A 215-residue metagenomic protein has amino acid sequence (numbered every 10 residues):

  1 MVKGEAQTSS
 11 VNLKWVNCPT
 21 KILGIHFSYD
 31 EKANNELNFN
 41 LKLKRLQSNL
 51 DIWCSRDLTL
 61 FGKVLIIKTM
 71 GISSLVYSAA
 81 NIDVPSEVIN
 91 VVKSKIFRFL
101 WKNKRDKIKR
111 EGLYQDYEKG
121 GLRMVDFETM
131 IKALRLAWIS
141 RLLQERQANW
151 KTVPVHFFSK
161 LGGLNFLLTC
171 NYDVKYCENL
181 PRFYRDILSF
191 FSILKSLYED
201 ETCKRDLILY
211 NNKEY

Functional and structural regions predicted by a protein language model:
M1-C18: Short, conserved micro-motifs composed of acidic
D30-R45, F97: An acidic intrinsically disordered interaction segment
E31-N34, N49-L65, Y77-E87, E111-Q115: Short, solvent-exposed helix-loop connector elements
I66-S73: Core structural elements
I89-L100: Short amphipathic alpha-helical coiled-coil/interface segments
V92, R105-Y215: Extended C-terminal regions of large enzymes
